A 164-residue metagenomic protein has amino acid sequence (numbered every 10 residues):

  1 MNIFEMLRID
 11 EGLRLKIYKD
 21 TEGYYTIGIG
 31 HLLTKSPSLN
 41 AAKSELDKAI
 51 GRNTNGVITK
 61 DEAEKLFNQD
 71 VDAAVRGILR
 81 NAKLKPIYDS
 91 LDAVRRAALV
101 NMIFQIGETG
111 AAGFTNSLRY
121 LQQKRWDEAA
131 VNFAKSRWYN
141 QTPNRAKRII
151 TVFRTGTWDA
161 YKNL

Functional and structural regions predicted by a protein language model:
M1-L13, I29-K35, I106-L164: Long, amphipathic alpha-helical surface segments
I3, T21-G23, R95, R145: Residues that flank catalytic or metal-binding motifs in active/ligand-binding sites
I9-L13, I17-G23: Flexible, small-residue-rich N-terminal segments that precede or flank a structured functional core
L15-Y18, R80-D92, N116, N132: Surface-exposed patches in mature extracellular/periplasmic domains of secreted proteins
K16, Y25-H31, P86-D89, M102: Flexible, active-site-adjacent loop/turn segments at secondary-structure boundaries
K19-A49, F67: Substrate-binding/active-site groove segments that recognize and process beta-1,4-linked N-acetyl-hexosamine
A42-L84, A93-N101, Q105-T115: Alpha-helical segment that forms one wall of the substrate-binding/catalytic cleft in peptidoglycan-active domains
